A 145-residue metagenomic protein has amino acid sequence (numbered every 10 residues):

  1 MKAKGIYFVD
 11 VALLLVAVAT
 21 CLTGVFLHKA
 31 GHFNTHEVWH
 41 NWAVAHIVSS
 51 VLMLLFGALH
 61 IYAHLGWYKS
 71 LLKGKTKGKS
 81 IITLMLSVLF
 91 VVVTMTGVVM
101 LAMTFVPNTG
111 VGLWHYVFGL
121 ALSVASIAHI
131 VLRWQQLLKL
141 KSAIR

Functional and structural regions predicted by a protein language model:
M1-R145: Membrane-embedded alpha-helical bundles that constitute the cytochrome b-like, heme-associated redox core of multi-pass
